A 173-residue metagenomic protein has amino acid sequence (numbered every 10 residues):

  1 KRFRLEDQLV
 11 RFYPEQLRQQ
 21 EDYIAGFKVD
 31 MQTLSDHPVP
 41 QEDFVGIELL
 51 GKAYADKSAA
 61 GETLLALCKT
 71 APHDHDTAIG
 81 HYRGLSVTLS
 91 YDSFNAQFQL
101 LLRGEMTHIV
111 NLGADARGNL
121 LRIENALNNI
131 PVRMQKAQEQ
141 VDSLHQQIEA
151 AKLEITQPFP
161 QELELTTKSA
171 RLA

Functional and structural regions predicted by a protein language model:
K1-E6, A66-A173: Mid-to-C-terminal oligomerization/interaction "stalk" domains of large proteins
K1-L50: C-terminal accessory region of SF2 helicases/translocases
F12-Y13, Y23, Y54, Y82 (+1 more regions): Sequence-level detector for tyrosine residue identity
L34-I79: Charged, long alpha-helical assembly modules
